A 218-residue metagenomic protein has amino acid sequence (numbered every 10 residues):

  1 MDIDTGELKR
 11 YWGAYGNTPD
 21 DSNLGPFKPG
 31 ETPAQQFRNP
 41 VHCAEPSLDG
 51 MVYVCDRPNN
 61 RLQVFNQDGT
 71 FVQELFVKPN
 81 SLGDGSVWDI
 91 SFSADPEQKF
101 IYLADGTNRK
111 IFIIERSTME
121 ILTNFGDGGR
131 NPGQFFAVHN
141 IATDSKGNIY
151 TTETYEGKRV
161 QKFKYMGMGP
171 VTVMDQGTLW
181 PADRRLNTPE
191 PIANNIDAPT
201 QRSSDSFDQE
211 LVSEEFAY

Functional and structural regions predicted by a protein language model:
M1-Y218: Eukaryotic scaffold repeat domains enriched in small/polar residues
